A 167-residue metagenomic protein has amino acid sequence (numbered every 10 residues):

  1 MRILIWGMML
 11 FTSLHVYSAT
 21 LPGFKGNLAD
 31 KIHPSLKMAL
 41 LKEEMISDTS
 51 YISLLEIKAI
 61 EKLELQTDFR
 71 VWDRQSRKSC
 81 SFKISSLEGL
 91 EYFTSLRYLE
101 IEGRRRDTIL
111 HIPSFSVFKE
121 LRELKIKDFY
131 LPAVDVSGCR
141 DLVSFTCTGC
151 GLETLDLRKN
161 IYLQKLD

Functional and structural regions predicted by a protein language model:
M1-L4: Positively charged n-region of N-terminal signal peptides that target proteins for export
L10, L14-Y130, G138-R140, I161: N-terminal capping/linker segments that flank leucine-rich repeat
A39, C147-C150: Small-side-chain structural scaffolding
L142-V143, Y162-D167: Change "centered on extracellular leucine-rich repeats
